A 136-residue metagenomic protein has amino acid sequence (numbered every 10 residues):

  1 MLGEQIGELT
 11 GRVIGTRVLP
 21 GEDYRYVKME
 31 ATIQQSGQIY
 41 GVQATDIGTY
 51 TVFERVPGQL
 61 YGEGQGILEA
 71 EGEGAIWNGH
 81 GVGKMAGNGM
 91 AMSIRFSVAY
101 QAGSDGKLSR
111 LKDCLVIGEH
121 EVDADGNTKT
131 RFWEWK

Functional and structural regions predicted by a protein language model:
M1-K136: Beta-strand-enriched cores of mature, soluble protein domains
